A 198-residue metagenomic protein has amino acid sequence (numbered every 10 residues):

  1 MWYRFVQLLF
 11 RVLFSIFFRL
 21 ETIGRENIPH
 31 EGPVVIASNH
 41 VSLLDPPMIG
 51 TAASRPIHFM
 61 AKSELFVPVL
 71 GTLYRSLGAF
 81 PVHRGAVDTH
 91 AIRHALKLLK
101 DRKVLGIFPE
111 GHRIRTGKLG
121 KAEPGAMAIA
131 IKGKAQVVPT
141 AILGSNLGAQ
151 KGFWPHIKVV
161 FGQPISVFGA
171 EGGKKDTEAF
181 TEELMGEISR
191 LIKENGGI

Functional and structural regions predicted by a protein language model:
M1-E21: N-terminal membrane-anchoring alpha-helices
V6, S15-I16, I28-A86: Catalytic core of membrane glycerolipid acyltransferases/transacylases, capturing the structured, soluble-facing
L13-S15, A52, Y74, L98 (+1 more regions): A generic structural signal for well-ordered alpha-helical segments
S15-I23, A86, A141-L143: Short gly/ser/thr-rich secondary-structure transition/capping motifs
T22, I36, F59, A79 (+2 more regions): Generic preference for hydrophobic
T22, V67, T89-I92: Structural motif corresponding to alpha-helix initiation and N-cap regions
E26-I28, L96-K97: Short amphipathic alpha-helix with an adjacent loop that forms part of the alpha/beta core around
H90-I198: Non-catalytic C-terminal accessory region of glycerolipid acyltransferases and related lyso-lipid remodeling enzymes
